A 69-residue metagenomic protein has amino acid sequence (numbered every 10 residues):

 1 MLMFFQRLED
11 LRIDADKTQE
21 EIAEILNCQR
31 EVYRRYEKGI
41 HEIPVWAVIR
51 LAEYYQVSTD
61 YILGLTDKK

Functional and structural regions predicted by a protein language model:
M1-D14: A short, Lys/Arg-rich alpha-helix, primarily the initiator
Q6, D16-K17, I43-W46: Residue-level signal for the short linker/turn that defines the boundary of a DNA-recognition helix
I13, E24, E53: Alpha-helical residues within the helix-turn-helix
D16-R35: Short alpha-helical DNA-recognition segment
N27, W46-Y61: DNA major-groove recognition helix of helix-turn-helix/homeodomain DNA-binding modules
E37, Y55, T66: DNA major-groove recognition helix of helix-turn-helix
Y61-K69: Short amphipathic recognition helices of helix-turn-helix/homeodomain-type DNA-binding modules
